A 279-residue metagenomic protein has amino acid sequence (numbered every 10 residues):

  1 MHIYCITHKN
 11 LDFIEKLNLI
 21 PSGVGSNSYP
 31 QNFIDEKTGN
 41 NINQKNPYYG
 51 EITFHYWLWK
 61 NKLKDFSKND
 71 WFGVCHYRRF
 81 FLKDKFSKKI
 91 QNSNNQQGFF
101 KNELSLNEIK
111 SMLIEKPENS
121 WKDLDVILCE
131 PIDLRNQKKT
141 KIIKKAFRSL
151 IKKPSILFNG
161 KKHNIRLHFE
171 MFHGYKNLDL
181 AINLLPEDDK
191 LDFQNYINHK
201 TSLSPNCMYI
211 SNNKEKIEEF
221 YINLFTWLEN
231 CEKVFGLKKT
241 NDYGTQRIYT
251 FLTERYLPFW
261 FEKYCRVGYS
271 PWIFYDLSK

Functional and structural regions predicted by a protein language model:
M1-K279: ER/Golgi luminal nucleotide-sugar-dependent glycosyltransferases, focusing on the catalytic module
